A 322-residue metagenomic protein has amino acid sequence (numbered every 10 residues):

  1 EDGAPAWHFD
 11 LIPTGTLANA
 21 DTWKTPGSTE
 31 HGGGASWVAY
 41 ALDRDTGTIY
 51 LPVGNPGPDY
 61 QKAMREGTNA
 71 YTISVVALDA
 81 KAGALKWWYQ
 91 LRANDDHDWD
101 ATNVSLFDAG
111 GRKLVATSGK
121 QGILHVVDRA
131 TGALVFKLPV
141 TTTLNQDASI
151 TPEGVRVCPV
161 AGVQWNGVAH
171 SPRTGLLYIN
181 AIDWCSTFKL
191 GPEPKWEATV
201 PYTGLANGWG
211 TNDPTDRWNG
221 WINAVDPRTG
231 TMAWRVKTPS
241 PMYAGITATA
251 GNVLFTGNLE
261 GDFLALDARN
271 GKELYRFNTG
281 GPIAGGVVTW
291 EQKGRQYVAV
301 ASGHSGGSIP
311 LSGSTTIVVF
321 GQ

Functional and structural regions predicted by a protein language model:
E1-E30, D45, K62-D100, L106-K113 (+3 more regions): Extracytoplasmic/lumenal domain signature
G32, V53-P56, T256: Short glycine-rich loop/turn motifs that provide flexible caps or phosphate-binding loops at active sites
G33-V38, G122, A161-N166, A284-G285: Short alpha-helical segments and helix-capping/turn motifs at coil-helix boundaries
S36, D59-K62: Penicillin-binding protein/beta-lactamase superfamily catalytic region
A39-I49, H170-S171, V288: Glycine-rich phosphate/diphosphate-binding loops that line cofactor/substrate pockets in enzymes
A41, A161-D183: Long, low-complexity segments enriched in small/aliphatic residues
G47-G54, L114-G119, L176-A181, A299-V300: Hydrophobic core segments of beta-strands in well-ordered, beta-rich domains
